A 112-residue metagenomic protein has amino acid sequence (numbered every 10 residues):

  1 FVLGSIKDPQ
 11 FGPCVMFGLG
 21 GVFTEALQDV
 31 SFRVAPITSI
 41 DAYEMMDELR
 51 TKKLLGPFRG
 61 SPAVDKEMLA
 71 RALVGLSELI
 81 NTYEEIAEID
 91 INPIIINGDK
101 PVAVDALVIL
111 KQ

Functional and structural regions predicted by a protein language model:
F1-Q112: ATP-dependent carboxylate/acyl-activation modules
